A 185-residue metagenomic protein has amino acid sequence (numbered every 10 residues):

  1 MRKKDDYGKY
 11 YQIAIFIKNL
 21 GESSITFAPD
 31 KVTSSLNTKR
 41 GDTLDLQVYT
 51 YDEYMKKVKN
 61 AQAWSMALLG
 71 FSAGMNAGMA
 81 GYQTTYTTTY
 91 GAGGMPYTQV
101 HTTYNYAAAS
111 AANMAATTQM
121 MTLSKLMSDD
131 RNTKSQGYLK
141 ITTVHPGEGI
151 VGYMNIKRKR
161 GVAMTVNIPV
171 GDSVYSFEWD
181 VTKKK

Functional and structural regions predicted by a protein language model:
M1, S135-K140, V151: Short structured motifs
M1-G8: Low-complexity, acidic Ser/Thr/Pro/Gly-rich terminal tails and inter-domain linkers that flank the onset of structured
Y11-N19: Short, well-ordered beta-strand segments enriched in hydrophobic/aromatic residues
K18-L139: The feature marks short-to-medium sequence segments in extracytoplasmic or secretory-pathway proteins
H145-M154: Short Pro-Gly-centered flexible turn/kink motifs
R158-S173: Short, surface-exposed ligand- or partner-binding patches at beta-edge/loop junctions that are enriched in aromatics
S176-T182: Edge beta-strands of extracellular beta-sandwich domains
